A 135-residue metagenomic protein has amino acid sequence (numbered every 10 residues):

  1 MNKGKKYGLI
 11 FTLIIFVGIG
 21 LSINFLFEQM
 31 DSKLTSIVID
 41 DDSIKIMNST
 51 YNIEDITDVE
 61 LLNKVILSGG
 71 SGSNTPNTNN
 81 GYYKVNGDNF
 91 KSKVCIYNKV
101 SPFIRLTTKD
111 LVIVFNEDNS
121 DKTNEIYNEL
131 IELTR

Functional and structural regions predicted by a protein language model:
M1-G4, S43, K91, Y97: Generic N-terminal leader/processing signal
M1-L34: Alpha-helical transmembrane spans
N2, E54, E60, N98-R135: Terminal and domain-flanking low-complexity segments
I15-G18, I23-F25, S36-I39, Y82-N86 (+1 more regions): A short linear-motif detector with a strong N-terminal bias
I23-E54: Conserved beta-hairpin
S43, S68-G69, D118: Short linear functional motifs in flexible/disordered or boundary regions
M47-I53, T57-K109: Non-transmembrane, membrane-adjacent beta-strand/coil modules in membrane-associated proteins and peripheral
